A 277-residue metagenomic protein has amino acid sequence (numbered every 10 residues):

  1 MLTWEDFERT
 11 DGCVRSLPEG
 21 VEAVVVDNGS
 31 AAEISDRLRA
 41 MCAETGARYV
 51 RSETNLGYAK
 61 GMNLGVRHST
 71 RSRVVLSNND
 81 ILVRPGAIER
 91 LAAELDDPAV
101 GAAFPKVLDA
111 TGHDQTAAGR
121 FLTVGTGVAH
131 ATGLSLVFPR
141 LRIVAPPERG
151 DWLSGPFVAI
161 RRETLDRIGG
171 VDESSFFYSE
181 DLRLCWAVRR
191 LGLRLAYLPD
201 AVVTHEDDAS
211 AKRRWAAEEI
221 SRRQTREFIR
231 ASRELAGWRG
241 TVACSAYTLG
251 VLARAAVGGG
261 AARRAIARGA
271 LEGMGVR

Functional and structural regions predicted by a protein language model:
D6-E19: Short, well-formed alpha-helical segments that are part of the catalytic scaffolds of diverse glycosyltransferases
S16, D27-R37, T54: A conserved acidic beta->alpha catalytic loop
S52-S69: Glycine-rich, basic loop-to-helix element that forms the pyrophosphate-binding segment of sugar-nucleotide handling
V74: Short aromatic/hydrophobic "clamp" motif used to bind/position activated sugar donors
P85-A117: Conserved donor NDP-sugar-binding/catalytic core segment of glycosyltransferases
V124-D151: Short, flexible, basic/aromatic active-site loop/helix in glycosyltransferases
D151-G169, S174-V202: A short, conserved alpha-helix in the catalytic core of glycosyltransferases
E219-E227, R233-R277: Non-catalytic, C-terminal membrane-associated alpha-helical segments of glycosyltransferases
